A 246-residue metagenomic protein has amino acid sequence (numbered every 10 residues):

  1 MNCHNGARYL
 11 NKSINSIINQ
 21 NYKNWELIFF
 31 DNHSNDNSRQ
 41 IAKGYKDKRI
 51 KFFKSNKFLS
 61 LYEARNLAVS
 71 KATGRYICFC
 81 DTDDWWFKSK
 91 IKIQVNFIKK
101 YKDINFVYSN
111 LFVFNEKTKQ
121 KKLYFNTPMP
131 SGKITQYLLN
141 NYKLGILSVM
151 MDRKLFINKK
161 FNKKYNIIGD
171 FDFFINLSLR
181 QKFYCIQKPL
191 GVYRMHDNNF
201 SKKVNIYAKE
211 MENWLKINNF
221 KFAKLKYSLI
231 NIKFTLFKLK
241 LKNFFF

Functional and structural regions predicted by a protein language model:
N5-N19: Short, well-formed alpha-helical segments that are part of the catalytic scaffolds of diverse glycosyltransferases
R8-N11, D36-G44, W85, S89: Acidic helix N-cap motif at the loop->helix transition within catalytic regions of sugar-transfer enzymes
S16, D31-Q40, K57, D81: A conserved acidic beta->alpha catalytic loop
N32, L59, D84-W85, L111: Acidic metal-phosphate-binding loop of nucleotide-sugar-dependent transferases
S55-A72: Glycine-rich, basic loop-to-helix element that forms the pyrophosphate-binding segment of sugar-nucleotide handling
S70, S109, T127-Y207, M211-W214: Conserved nucleotide-sugar donor-binding catalytic segment
I77: Short aromatic/hydrophobic "clamp" motif used to bind/position activated sugar donors
S89-K122: Conserved donor NDP-sugar-binding/catalytic core segment of glycosyltransferases
